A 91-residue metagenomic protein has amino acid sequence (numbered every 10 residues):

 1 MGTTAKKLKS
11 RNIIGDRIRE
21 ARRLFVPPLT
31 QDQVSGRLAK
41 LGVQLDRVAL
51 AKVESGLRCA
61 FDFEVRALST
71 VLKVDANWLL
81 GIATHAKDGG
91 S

Functional and structural regions predicted by a protein language model:
M1-P28, Q33, N77: A short, Lys/Arg-rich alpha-helix, primarily the initiator
G2-L8, T70, N77-S91: Short, charged recognition helix plus adjacent turn of helix-turn-helix-like nucleic-acid-binding domains
R23, A39, S55, T84: Residue-level detection of the helix-turn-helix DNA-binding "recognition helix"
V26-K52: Short alpha-helical DNA-recognition segment
V34, E64-S69, L79-L80: Hydrophobic micro-packing sites on short alpha-helices
V48, S55-T70, A86-D88: Short, basic-rich loop-to-helix N-cap that marks the start of a DNA-contacting helix
